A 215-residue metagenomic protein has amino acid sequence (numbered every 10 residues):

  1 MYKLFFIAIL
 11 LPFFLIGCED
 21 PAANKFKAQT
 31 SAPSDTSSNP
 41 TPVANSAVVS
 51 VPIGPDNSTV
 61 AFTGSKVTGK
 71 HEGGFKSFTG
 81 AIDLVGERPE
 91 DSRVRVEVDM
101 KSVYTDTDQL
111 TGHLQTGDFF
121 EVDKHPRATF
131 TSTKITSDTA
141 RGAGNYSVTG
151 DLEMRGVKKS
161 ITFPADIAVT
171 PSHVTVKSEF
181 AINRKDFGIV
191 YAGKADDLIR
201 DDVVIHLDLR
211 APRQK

Functional and structural regions predicted by a protein language model:
M1-I16: Sec-dependent bacterial lipoprotein signal peptides
C18-K215: Low-complexity, acidic/polar, glycine-enriched regions of mature
